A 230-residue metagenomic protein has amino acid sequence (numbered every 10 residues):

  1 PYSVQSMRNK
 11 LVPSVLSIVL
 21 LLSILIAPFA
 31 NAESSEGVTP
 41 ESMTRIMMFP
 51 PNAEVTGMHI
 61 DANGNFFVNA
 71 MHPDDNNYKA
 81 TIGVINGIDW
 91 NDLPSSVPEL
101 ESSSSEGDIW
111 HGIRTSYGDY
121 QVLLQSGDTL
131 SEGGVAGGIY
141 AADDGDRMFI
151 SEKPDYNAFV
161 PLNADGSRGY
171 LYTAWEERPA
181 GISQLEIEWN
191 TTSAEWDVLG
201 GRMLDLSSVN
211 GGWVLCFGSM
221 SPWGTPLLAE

Functional and structural regions predicted by a protein language model:
V4-L16: Bacterial N-terminal signal peptides that target proteins for export
Q5-R8, S23-I24, G218: Intrinsic structural disorder/low-complexity segments
S17-A27: Bacterial N-terminal signal peptides
L25-S35: Sec-dependent signal peptide cleavage junction
E33-E230: Sequence/structural signature of beta-propeller domains
